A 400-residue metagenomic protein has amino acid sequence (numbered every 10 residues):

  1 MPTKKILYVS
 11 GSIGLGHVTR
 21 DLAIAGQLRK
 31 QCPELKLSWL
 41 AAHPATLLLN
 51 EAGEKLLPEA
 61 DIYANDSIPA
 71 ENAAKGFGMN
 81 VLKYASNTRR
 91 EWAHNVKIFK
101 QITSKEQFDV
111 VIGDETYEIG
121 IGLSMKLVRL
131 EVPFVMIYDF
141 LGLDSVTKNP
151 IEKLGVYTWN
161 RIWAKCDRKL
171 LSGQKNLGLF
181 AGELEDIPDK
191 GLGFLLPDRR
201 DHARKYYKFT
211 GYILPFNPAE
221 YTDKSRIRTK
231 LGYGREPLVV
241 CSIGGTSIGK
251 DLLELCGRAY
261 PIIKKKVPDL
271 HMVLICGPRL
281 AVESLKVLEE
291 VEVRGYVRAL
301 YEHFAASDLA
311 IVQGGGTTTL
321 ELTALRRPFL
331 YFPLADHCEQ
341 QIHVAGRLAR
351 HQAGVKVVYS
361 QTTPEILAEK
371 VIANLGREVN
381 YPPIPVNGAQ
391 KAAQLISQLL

Functional and structural regions predicted by a protein language model:
T3-K4, Y8-S12, Q31, L35-S86: Conserved nucleotide-sugar phosphate-binding/catalytic loop shared by glycosyltransferases and other
S10-L22, S247-D251: A short, glycine/small-residue-rich beta-strand->loop->alpha-helix junction that serves as a flexible
A73-I119: Conserved nucleotide-sugar donor-binding subdomain of glycosyltransferases
L127-S145: Active-site proximal beta-strand in glycosyltransferases
S145-V146, L154-S247, C276-R279: A nucleotide-sugar donor-handling region in carbohydrate enzymes
G211-L309: Donor-nucleotide binding loops and adjacent catalytic segments primarily of GT-B fold Leloir glycosyltransferases
A299-H343: A donor-sugar binding/catalytic signature common to diverse glycosyltransferases and related nucleotide-sugar
K370-L400: C-terminal amphipathic helix plus adjacent low-complexity, charged tail appended to glycosyltransferase catalytic
